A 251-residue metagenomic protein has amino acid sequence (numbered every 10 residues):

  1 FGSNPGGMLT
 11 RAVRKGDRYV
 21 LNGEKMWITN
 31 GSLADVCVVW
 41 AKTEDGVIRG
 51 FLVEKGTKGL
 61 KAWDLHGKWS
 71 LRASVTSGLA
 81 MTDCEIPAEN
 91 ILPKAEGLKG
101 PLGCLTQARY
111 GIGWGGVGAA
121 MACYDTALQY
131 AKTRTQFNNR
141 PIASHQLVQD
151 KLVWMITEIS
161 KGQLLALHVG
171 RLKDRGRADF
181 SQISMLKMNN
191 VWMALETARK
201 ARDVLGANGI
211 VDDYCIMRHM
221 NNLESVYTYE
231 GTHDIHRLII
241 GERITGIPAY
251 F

Functional and structural regions predicted by a protein language model:
F1-R14: A gly/ser-rich beta-alpha-beta helix-loop segment of oxidoreductase catalytic cores
F1-S3, W27-N30, K42, K68-V75: Short Gly/Pro-enriched turn/cap motifs at secondary-structure boundaries
P5-G7, L33-A34, G46, S74-T76 (+1 more regions): Short, solvent-exposed loop/turn segments at the edges of secondary structure
V13, V39-K42, L52-E54, A80-T82 (+1 more regions): Short beta-strand-to-turn element immediately C-terminal to the catalytic PLP-Schiff-base lysine in fold type I
R14-Y19, A80, C104-F251: Alpha-helical interface subdomain recognition
R18, N22-W63: A short core secondary-structure module
G56-E85: Flexible, small-/acidic-enriched active-site or ligand-binding loops
S77-G103: A short, charged helix-loop
